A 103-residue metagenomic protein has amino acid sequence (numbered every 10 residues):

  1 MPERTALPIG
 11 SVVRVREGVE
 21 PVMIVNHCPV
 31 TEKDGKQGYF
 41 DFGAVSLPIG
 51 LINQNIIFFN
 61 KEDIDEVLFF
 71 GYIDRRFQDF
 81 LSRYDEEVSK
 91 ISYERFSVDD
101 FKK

Functional and structural regions predicted by a protein language model:
R4-L7: Short, well-ordered loop/turn sites that connect or cap secondary structure elements
E20, F40-G43: A generic structural signal for short beta-strands and their flanking turns/coil linkers
E20-V30: Short beta-strand-centered aromatic/proline hotspots
T31-F40: Short, solvent-exposed secondary-structure boundary/capping segments
G43-K103: Intrinsically disordered, low-complexity, charged/polar segments
